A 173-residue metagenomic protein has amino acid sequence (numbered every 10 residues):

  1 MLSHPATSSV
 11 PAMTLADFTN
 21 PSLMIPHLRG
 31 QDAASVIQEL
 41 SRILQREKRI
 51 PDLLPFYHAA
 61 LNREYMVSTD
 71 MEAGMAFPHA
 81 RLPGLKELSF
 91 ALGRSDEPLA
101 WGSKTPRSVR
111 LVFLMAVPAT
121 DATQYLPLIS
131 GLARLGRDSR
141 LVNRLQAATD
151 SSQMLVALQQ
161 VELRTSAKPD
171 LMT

Functional and structural regions predicted by a protein language model:
M1-T173: Cytosolic covalent-transfer regions centered on His/Cys nucleophiles that carry phosphoryl or persulfide groups
